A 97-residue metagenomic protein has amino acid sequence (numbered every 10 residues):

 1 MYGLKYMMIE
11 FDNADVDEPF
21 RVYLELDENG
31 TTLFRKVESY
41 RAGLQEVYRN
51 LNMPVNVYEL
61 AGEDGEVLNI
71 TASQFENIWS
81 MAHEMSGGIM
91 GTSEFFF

Functional and structural regions predicted by a protein language model:
M1-R21: Negatively charged, low-complexity tracts enriched in Asp/Glu with abundant Ser/Thr
M8-E10, Y23, K36, Q74 (+1 more regions): Intrinsically disordered, low-complexity regulatory regions of eukaryotic regulatory proteins
A14-E38: Surface-exposed flexible segments
D15, M53-N56, F97: A generic structural signal for ordered alpha-helices
E18-F20, L44, Y48-R49, I70 (+2 more regions): Extended interaction-bearing regions that mediate binding to partners or small molecules
N29-E63: Acidic, low-complexity, intrinsically disordered interaction modules
Y58-F97: Short, compact, well-ordered microdomains
